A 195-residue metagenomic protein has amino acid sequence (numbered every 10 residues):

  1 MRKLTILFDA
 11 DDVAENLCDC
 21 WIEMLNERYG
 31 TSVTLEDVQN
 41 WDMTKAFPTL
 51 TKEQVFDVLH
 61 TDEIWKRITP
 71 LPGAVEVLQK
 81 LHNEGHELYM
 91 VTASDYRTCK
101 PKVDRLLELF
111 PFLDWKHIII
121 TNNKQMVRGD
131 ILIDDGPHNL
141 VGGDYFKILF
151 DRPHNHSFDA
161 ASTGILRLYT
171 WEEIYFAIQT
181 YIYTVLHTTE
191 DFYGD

Functional and structural regions predicted by a protein language model:
M1-Q54: Active-site neighborhood of HAD-like aspartate-dependent phosphohydrolases
W41, N123-G129, N155-S157, W171-A177: A short acidic, often aromatic-flanked loop/helix-cap motif at beta-alpha or helix-coil junctions that lines enzyme
A46-T61, G85-L88: Short, basic/glycine-rich phosphate-binding loops at helix/coil junctions that contact nucleotide phosphates
W65, T69, A74-L106: Substrate-recognition element of Asp-dependent hydrolases with the DxDx(T/V) motif
R105-T121, T163-Q179: Structural recognition of alpha->loop->beta junctions
I119-D144: Conserved Lys-Pro-Asp/Glu-containing loop-to-beta segment of HAD-superfamily phosphomonoesterases, centered on
D135-T170: Acidic, Mg2+-coordinating phosphoryl-transfer loop and its flanking beta/alpha structural elements, shared across
